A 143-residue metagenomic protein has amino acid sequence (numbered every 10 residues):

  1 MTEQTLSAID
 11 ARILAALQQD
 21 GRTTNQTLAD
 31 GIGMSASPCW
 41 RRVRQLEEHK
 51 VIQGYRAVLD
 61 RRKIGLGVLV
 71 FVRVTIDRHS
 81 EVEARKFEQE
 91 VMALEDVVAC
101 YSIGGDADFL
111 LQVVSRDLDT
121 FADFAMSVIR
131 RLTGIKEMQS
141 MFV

Functional and structural regions predicted by a protein language model:
M1-V143: A compositional/biophysical signature of low hydrophobicity enriched in polar/charged and small residues
